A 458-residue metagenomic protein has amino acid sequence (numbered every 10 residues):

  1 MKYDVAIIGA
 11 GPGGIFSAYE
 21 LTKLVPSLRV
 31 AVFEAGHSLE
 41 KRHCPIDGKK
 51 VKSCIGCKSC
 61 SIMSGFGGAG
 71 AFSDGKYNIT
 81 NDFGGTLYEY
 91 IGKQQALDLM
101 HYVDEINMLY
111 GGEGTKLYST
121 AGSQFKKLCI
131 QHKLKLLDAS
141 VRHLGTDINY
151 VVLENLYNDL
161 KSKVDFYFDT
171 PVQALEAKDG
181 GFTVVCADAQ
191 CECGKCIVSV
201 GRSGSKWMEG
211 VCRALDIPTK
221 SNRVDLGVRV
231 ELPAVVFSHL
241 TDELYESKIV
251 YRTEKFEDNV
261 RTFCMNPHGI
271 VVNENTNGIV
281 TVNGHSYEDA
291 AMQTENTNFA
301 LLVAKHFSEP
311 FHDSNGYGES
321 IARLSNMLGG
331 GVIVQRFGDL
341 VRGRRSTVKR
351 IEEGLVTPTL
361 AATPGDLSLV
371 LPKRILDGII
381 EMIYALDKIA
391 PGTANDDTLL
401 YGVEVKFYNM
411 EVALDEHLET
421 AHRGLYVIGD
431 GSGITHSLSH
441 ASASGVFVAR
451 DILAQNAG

Functional and structural regions predicted by a protein language model:
M1-N81, A121-S123, K127-G458: Residues forming the flavin
G65-T115: Dinucleotide-binding Rossmann-like beta1-alpha1 core, especially the glycine-rich loop that anchors the ADP
